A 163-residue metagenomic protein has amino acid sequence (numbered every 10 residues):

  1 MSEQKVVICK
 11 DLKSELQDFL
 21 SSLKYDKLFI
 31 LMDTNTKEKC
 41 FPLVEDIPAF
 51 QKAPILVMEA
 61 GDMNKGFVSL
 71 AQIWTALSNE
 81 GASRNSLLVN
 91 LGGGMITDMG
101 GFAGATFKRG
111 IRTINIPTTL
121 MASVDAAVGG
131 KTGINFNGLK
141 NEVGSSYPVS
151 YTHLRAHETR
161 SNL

Functional and structural regions predicted by a protein language model:
M1-L87: ATP/NTP phosphate-donor binding region
I30, P117, R155: Residue-level signal for inorganic ion chemistry
K37-E38, M95-T97, R160: Glycine-rich nucleotide phosphate-binding loop and flanking beta-alpha elements of Rossmann-like dinucleotide-binding
K65-Y151: Glycine/threonine-rich beta-strand-loop-alpha-helix active-site module that forms ligand/phosphate-binding
T152-T159: Conserved small/polar residues in nucleotide/adenosyl-binding loops
